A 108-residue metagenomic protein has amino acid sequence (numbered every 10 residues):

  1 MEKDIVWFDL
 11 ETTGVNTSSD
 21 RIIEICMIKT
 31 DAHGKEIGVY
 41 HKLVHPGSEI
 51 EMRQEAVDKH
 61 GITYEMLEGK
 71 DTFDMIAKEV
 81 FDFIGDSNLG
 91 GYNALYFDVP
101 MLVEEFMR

Functional and structural regions predicted by a protein language model:
M1-E104: Conserved non-catalytic scaffold segment of RNase H-like nuclease domains
M107-R108: Short, surface-exposed basic-aromatic patches at helix termini and helix-loop junctions that form
